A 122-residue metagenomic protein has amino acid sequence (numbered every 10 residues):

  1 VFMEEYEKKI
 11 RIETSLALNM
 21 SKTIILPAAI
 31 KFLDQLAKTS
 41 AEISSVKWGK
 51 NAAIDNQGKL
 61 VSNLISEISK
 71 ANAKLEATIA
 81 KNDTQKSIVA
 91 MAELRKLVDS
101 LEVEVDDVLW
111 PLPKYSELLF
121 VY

Functional and structural regions predicted by a protein language model:
V1-Y122: C-terminal amphipathic alpha-helical interaction region
